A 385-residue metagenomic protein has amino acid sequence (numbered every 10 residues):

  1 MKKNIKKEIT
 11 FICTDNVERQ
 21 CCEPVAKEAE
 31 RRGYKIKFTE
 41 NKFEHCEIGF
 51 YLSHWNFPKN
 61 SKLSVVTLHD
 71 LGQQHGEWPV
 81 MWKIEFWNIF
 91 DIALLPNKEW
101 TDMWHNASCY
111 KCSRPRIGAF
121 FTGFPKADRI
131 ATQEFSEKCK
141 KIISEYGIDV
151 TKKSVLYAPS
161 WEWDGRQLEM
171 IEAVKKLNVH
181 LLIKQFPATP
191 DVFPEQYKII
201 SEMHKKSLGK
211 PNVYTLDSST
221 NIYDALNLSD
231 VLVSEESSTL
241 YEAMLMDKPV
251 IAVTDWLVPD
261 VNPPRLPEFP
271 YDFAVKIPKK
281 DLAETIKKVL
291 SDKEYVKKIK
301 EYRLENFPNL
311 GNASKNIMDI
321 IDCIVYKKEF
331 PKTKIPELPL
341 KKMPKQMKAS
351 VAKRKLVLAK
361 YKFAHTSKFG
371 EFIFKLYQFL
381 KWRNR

Functional and structural regions predicted by a protein language model:
K7-K140: Active-site and donor-binding regions of nucleotide-sugar-utilizing enzymes
F11, E18-E28, T122-M203, N309-K315: Conserved catalytic-core segment of nucleotide-activated headgroup transferases in glycan assembly
K42-F43, K83-F86, A173, D224-A225 (+1 more regions): Structural alpha-helical scaffold elements that stabilize or flank donor/cofactor-binding regions in carbohydrate
F50, V65-V66, I92-L94, F120 (+5 more regions): Hydrophobic/aromatic beta-strand patches that form the interior of the parallel beta-sheet core in alpha/beta enzyme
K62-L68, S219-N262: A donor-sugar binding/catalytic signature common to diverse glycosyltransferases and related nucleotide-sugar
W87-F90, C109-R116, S238-P308: Catalytic binding pocket for nucleotide-activated donors in carbohydrate/polymer assembly enzymes
Y197-S218: Nucleotide-activated donor-binding/catalytic signature segment of Leloir-type glycosyltransferases, i.e., the conserved
A283-R385: C-terminal amphipathic helix plus adjacent low-complexity, charged tail appended to glycosyltransferase catalytic
